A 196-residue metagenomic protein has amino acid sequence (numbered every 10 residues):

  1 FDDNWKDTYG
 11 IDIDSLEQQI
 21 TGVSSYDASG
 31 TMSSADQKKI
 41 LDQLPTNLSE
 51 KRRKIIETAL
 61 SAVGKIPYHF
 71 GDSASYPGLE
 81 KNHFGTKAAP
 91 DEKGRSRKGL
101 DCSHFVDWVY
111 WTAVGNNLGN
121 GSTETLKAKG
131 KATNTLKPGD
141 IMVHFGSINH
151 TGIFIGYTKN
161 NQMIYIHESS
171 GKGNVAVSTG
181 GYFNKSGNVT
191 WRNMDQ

Functional and structural regions predicted by a protein language model:
F1-N4, T8: Cationic-aromatic interfacial patches
T8-S103, W111-A113, D195: N-terminal capping segments
D14, Y26, S34, Y68 (+8 more regions): Intrinsically disordered, low-complexity, compositionally biased regions/tails
R52, I56, Q162-M163, N188: A residue-level signal for beta-strand positions that form part of recognition/binding surfaces within mature
V63, F70, P77, F84 (+5 more regions): Feature targets compositionally biased, intrinsically disordered low-complexity regions with long contiguous runs
D107, W111-G180: ...with weaker cross-activation on analogous glycine-rich loops/strands in unrelated enzymes
F183-Q196: Low-complexity, Gly/Ser/Thr/Pro-rich intrinsically disordered linker/tail segments
